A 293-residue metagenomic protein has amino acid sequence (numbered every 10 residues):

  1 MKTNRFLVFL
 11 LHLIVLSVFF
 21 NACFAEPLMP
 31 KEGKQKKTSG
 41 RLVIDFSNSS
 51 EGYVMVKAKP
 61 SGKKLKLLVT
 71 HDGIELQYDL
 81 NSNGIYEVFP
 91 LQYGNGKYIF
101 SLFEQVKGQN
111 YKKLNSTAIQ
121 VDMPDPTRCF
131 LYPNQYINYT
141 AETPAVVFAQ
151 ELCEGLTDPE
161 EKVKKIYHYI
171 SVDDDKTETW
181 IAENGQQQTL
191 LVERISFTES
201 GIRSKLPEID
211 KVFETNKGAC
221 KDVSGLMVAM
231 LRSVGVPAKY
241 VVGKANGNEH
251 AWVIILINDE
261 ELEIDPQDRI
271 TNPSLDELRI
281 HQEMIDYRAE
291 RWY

Functional and structural regions predicted by a protein language model:
N4-F6, H12, S17-K164, H168 (+2 more regions): N-terminal accessory/pre-domain segments preceding catalytic cores
L11-L13, F100-L102, L152, I166 (+7 more regions): Generic hydrophobic secondary-structure signal
S47, A58, L91, K211 (+2 more regions): Sterically constrained small-residue positions within well-ordered secondary structures of folded domains
K66-L68, N81, F100, A182 (+2 more regions): Generic alpha-helix signal with a bias toward terminal, lower-confidence helices and secondary-structure junctions
L131-T215, L226, N258-L262, N272 (+1 more regions): Secondary-structure boundary elements
D222-Y293: Hydrophobic/aromatic-rich core segments of domains that either
